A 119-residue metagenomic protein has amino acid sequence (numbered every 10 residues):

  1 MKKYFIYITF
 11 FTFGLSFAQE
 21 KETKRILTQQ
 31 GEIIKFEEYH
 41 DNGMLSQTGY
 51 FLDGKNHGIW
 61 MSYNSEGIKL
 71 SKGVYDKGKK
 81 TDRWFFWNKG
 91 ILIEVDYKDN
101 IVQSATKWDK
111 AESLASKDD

Functional and structural regions predicted by a protein language model:
Y4-F13: Sec-dependent N-terminal signal peptides
S16-D119: Glycine/tyrosine- and acidic-biased, solvent-exposed loop/turn segments at the edges of beta-strands
